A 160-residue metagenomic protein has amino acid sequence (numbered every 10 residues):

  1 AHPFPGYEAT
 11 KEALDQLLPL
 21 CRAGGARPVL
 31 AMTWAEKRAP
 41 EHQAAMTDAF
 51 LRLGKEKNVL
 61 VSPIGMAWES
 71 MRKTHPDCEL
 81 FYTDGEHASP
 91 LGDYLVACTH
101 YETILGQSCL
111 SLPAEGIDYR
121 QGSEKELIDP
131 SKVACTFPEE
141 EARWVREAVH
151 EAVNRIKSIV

Functional and structural regions predicted by a protein language model:
A1-P90, Y94, E102, Q107-S111: Alpha-helical cap/lid subdomain in secreted, periplasmic, or secretory-pathway luminal O-acyl-processing enzymes
A97-V160: Conserved catalytic region of serine esterases and O-acyltransferases that act on ester linkages in lipids
